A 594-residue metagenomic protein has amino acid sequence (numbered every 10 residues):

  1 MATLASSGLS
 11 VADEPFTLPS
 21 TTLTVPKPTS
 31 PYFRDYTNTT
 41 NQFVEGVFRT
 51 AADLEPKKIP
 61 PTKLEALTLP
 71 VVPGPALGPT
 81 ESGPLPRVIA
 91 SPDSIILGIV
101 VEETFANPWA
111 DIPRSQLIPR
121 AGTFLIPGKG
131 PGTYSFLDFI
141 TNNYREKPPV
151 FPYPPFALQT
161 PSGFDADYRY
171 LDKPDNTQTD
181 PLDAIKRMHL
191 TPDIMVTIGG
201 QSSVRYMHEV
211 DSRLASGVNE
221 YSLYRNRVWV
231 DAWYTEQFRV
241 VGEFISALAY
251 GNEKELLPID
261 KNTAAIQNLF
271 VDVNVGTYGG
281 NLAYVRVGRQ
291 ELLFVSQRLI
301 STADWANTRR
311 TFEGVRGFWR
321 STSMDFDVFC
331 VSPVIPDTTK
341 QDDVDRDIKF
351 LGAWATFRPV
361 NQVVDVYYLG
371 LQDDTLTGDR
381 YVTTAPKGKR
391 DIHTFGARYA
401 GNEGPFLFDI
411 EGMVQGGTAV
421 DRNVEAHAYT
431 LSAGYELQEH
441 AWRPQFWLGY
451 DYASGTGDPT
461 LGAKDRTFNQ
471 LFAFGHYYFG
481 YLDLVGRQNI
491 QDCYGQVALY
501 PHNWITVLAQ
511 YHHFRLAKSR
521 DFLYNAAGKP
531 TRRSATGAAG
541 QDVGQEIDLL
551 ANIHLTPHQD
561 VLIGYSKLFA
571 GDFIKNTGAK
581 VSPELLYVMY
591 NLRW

Functional and structural regions predicted by a protein language model:
L4, G8-V218, W229-D231, T235 (+4 more regions): N-terminal periplasmic/intermembrane-space "pro-region" immediately following the signal or transit peptide
I118, N142-R145, I505, L549 (+1 more regions): Outer-membrane beta-barrel "beta-signal"
V150-T177, Y381-A385, R422-G537: Extracellular/periplasmic loop regions
K186-R187, G200, V228-A232, N268-V273 (+8 more regions): Residues on the lipid-exposed face of transmembrane beta-strands in outer-membrane beta-barrel proteins
P192-I198, E236-V240, N281-A283, T322-M324 (+7 more regions): Outer-envelope beta-barrel architecture signal
H208-Y224, Y234-N281, R298-S301, D379 (+5 more regions): Surface-exposed loop and membrane-interface regions of Gram-negative outer-membrane beta-barrel proteins
T277-V285, R298-T460, R520, P530-R533 (+3 more regions): Signature for the C-terminal beta-barrel architecture of outer-membrane proteins
T556-M589, R593: Predominantly the C-terminal beta-signal and adjacent terminal strand-loop region of outer-membrane beta-barrel
